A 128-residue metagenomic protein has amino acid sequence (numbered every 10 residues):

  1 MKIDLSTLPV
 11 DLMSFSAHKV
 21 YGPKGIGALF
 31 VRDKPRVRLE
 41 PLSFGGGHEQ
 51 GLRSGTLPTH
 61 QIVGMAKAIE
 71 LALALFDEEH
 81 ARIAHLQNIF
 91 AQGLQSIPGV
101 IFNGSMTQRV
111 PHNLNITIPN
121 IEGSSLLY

Functional and structural regions predicted by a protein language model:
M1-Y128: Pyridoxal 5′-phosphate
